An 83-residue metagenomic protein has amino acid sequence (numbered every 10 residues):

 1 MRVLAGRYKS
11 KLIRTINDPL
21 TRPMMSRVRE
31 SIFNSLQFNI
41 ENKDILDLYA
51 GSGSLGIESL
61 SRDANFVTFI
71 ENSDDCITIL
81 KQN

Functional and structural regions predicted by a protein language model:
M1-N83: Class I S-adenosyl-L-methionine-dependent methyltransferase catalytic core
